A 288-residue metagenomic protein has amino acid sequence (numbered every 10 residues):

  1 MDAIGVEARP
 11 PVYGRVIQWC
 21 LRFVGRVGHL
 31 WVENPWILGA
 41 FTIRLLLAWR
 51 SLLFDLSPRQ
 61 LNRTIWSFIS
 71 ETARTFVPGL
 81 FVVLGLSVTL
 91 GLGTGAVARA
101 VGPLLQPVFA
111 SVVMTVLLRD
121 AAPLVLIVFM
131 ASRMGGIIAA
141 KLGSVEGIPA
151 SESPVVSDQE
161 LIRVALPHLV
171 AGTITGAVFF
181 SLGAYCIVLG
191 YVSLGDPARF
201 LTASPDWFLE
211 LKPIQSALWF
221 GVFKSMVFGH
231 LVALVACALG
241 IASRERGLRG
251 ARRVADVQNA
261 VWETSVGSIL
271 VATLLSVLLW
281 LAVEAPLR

Functional and structural regions predicted by a protein language model:
E7-S67, R246-A251: Short, membrane-interfacial amphipathic segments enriched in basic
W49-T72, L80-F81, L92-V108, P286: Helix-loop-helix hairpins and the membrane-proximal interhelical loops of multi-pass alpha-helical transport proteins
F68, D158, I162, R252-V266: Membrane-interface segments at loop-to-transmembrane junctions
F76, L80, L84, M130 (+3 more regions): Selective transmembrane-helix segments that form parts of the transport pathway or gating/packing helices in multipass
P78-A100, S268-A282: Hydrophobic alpha-helical transmembrane segments of multi-pass membrane transport/permease proteins
A96-R119, V178-H230, L234-V261, E284-R288: Membrane-interfacial helix-loop-helix connectors in multipass membrane proteins
L118-A139: Long, hydrophobic alpha-helical segments
V145-A203: Helix-loop-helix junctions within the multi-pass membrane cores of secondary transporters/permeases
